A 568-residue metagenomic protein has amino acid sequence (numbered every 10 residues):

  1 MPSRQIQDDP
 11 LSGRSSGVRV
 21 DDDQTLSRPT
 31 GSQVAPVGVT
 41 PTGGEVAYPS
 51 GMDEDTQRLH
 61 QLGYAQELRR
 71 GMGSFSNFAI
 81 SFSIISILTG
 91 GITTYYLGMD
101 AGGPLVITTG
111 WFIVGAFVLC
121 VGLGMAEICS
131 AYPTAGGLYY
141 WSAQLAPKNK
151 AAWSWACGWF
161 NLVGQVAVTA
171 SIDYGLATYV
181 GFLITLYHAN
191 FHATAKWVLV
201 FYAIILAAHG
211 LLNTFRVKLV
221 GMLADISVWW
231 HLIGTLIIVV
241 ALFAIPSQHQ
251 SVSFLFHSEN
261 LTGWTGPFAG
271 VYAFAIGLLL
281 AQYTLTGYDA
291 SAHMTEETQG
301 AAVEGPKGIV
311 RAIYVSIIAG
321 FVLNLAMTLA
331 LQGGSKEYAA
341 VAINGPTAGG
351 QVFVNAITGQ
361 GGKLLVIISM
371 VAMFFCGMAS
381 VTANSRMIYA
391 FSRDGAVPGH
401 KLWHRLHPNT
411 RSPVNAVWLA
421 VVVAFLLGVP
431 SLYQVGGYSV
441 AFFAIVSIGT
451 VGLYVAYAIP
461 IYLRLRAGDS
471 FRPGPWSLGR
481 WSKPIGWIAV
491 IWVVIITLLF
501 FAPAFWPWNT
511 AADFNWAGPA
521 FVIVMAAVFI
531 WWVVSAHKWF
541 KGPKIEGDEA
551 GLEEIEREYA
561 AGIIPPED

Functional and structural regions predicted by a protein language model:
M1-M72, I461-I485, P503-D568: Terminal cytosolic tails of multi-pass membrane transporters, especially the segment immediately following the final
Q61-T178, Q282, S291, T298 (+3 more regions): Transmembrane helix-boundary motif of multi-pass solute transporters/channels
T93-T94, L119-L206, G210-T214, M370-M387 (+4 more regions): Hydrophobic transmembrane alpha-helices that form the core helical bundles of multi-pass secondary transporters
L97-G102, V106-I107, G175, I184-K196 (+5 more regions): Transmembrane helix-loop boundary segments of multi-pass membrane transporters
Y139-N149, D173-V200, G234, A292-V315 (+5 more regions): Helix-loop-helix connectors at the membrane interface of multi-pass transporters/channels
Y140-P147, F182-Y187, T262-W264, G308-M378 (+1 more regions): TM-loop-TM module centered on a large, flexible mid-protein loop between adjacent transmembrane helices in multi-pass
Y187-W197, I226-K363: Helix-loop-helix junctions that connect adjacent transmembrane segments in multi-pass membrane transporters
W197-F256, T286, I309-Y314, V446-Y457 (+3 more regions): Membrane-interface loop-to-helix entry segments
